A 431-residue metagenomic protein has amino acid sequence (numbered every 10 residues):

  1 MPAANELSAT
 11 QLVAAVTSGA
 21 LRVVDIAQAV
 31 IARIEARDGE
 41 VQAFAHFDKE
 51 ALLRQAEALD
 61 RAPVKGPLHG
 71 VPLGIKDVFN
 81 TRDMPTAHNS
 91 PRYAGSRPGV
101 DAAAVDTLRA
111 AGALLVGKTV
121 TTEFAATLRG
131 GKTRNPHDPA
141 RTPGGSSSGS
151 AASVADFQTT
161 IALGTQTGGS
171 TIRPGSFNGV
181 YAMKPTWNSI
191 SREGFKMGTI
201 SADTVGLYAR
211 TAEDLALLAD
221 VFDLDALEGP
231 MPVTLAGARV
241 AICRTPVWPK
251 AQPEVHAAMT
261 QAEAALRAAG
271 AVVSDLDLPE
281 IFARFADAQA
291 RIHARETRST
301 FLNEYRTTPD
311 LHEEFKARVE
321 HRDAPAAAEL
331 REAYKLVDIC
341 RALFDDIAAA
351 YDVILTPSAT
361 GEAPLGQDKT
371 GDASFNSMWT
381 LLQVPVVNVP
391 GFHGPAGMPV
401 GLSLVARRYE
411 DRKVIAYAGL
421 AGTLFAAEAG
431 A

Functional and structural regions predicted by a protein language model:
M1-E50, R267-G270, A429-A431: An N-terminal boundary/leader segment
G19, V30, G70, A110 (+5 more regions): Glycine-rich, small-residue loops and helix-cap segments that act as flexible hinges at active-site edges
A20-Q28, E57-D60, P253-D277, L302-R306 (+2 more regions): Acyltransferase
L52-R54, R61-G130: Acidic/His- and Gly-rich active-site-bordering loop/insert found across diverse amide/peptide-bond hydrolases
L68-H88, G237-R239, R291-D345, P390-G401: Short helix-loop capping/hinge segments that flank enzyme active sites or metal/cofactor-binding pockets
P85-G95, Q252-P253, A363-T370: Glycine/threonine-rich flexible loop motifs
V100-A219, L382-H393, P399-G401: Short glycine/serine-rich loop segments
K184-E263, F425-A431: A short helix-breaking turn/cap at a secondary-structure junction
